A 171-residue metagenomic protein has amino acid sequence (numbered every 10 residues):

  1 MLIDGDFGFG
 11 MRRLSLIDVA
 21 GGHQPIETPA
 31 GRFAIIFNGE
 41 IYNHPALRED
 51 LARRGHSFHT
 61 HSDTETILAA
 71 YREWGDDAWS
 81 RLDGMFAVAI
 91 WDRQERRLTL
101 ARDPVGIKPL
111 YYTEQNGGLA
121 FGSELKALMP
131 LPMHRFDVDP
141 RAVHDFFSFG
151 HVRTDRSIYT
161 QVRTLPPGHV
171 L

Functional and structural regions predicted by a protein language model:
M1-V170: Cysteine-centered catalytic environments shared across enzyme families
